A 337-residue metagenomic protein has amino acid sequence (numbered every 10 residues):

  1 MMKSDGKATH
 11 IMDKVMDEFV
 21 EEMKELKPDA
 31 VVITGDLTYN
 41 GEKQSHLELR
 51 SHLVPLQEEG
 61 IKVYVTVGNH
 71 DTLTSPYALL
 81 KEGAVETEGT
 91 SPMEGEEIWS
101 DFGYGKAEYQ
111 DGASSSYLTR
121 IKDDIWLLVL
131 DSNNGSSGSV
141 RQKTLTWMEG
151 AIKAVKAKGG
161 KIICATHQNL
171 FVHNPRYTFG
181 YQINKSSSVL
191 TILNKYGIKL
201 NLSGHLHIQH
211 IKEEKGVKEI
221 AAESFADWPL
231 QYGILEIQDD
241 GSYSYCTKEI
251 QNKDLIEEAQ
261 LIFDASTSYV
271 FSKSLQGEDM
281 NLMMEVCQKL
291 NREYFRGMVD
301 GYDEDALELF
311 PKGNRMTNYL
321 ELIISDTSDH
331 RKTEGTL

Functional and structural regions predicted by a protein language model:
M1-K14, L79-A84, T90-S91, D101-K106 (+4 more regions): Acidic/histidine-rich helix-loop elements that form or flank divalent-metal/phosphate-binding sites at the catalytic
M1-K43: N-terminal active-site segment of His-dependent metallophosphoesterases
M23-K27, K62, W126-L128, G135-K218 (+5 more regions): His/acidic metal-ligating clusters that form di-metal
G35-L37, N69-H70, S132-N133, H167-N169 (+3 more regions): Active-site metal-binding loops of divalent metal-dependent hydrolases
Y39-E42, T72-P76, S136-S137, F171-N174 (+3 more regions): Short catalytic/ligand-binding loop motif for oxyanion handling, primarily in non-cytosolic enzymes, centered on
Y39-Q44, A107-Y109, S137-K143, G180 (+1 more regions): Acidic-and-aromatic substrate-binding clefts and catalytic sites of carbohydrate-active enzymes
L47-W147, K153, I234, Y243: Extended active-site neighborhood of metal-dependent phosphoesterases/phosphodiesterases
D239-L337: A short C-terminal boundary segment appended to hydrolase-like catalytic domains
